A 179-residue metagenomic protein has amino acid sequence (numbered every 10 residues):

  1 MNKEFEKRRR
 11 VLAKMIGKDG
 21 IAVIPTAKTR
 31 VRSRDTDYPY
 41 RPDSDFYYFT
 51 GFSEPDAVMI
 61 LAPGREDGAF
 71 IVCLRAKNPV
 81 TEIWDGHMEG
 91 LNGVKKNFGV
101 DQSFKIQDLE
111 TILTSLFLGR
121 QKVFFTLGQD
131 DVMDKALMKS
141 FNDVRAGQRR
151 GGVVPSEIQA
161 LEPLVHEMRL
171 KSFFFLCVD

Functional and structural regions predicted by a protein language model:
M1-D179: A composition/biophysics-driven feature that prefers long, compositionally simple stretches
